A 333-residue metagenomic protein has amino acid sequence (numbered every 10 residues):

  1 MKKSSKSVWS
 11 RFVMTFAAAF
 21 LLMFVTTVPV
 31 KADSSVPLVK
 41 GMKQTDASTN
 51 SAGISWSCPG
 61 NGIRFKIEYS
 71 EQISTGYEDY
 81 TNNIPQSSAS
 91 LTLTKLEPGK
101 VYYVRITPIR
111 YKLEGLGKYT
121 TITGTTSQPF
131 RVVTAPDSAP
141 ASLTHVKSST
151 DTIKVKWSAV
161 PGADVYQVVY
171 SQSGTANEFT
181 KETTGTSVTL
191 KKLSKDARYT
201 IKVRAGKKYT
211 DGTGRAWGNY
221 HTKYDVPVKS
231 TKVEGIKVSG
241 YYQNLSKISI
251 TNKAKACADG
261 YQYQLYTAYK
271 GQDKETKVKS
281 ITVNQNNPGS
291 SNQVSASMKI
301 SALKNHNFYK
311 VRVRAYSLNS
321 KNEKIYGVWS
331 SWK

Functional and structural regions predicted by a protein language model:
S5-V30: Sec-dependent N-terminal signal peptides of Gram-positive bacterial secreted proteins and lipoproteins
A32-N61, P98, K118-P161, K195 (+2 more regions): Pro/Thr/Ser/Gly-rich low-complexity, intrinsically disordered linker/stalk tracts
D33-S35, Q72-Y80, K112-I122, N177 (+3 more regions): Acidic Ser/Thr/Pro-rich low-complexity disordered segments that often serve as glycosylated linkers/stalks around
W56, I67, L93, R105-I106 (+7 more regions): An aromatic-rich alpha-helical recognition segment common to small helix-rich domains
N61-T81, V160-T180, T184-G185, C257-S280 (+1 more regions): Extracellular low-complexity, O-glycosylation-prone stalks/linkers
P85-S87, Q285-N292: Short proline/glycine- and polar residue-rich coil/turn motifs
A89-L91, T186-T189, V294-M298: Short strand-edge motifs at loop-to-beta-strand transitions and within beta-strands of extracellular beta-rich domains
L93-G115, L190-G212, A302-K321: Beta-strand-rich modules
